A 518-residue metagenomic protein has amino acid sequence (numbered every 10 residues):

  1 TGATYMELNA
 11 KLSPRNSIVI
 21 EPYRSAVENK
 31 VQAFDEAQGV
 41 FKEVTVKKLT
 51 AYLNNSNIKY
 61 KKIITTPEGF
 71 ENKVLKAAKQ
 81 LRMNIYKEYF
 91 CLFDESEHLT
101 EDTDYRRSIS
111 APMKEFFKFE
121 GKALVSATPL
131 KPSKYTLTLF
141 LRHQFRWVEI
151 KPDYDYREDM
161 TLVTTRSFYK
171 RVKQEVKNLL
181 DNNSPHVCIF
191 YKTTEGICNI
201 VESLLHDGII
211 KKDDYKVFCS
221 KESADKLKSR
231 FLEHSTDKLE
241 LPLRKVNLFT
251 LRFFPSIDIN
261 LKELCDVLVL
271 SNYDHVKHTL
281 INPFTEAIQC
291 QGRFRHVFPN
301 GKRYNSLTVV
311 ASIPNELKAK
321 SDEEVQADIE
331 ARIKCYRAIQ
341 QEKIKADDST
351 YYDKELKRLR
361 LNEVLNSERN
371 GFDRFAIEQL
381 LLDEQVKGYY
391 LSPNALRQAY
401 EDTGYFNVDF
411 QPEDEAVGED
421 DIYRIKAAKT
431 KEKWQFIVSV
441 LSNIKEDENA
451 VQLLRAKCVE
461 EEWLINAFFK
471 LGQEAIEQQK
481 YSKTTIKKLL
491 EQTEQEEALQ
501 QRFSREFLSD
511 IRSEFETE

Functional and structural regions predicted by a protein language model:
G2-Y5, F70-K79, V246-V267, Q289-F298: SF2 helicase motor core recognition
A3-G39, K131-S133, T193-G196: Conserved Walker A/P-loop ATP-binding site and its immediately adjacent core in helicase/helicase-like ATPase domains
A10, D328-E518: The feature captures the C-terminal accessory region of ATP-dependent helicases and related nucleic-acid translocases
N16-K30, E175-H206: Conserved strand-helix element at the start of the C-terminal RecA-like helicase core
E36-K79, R230-E233: Inter-Walker segment of RecA-like/P-loop motor cores
P67-F70, K79-F116: SF2 helicase catalytic motif II
P129-N178: Interdomain hinge/linker at the junction between the two RecA-like core domains of SF2 helicases
D274-R303: Conserved SF2 helicase motif VI
